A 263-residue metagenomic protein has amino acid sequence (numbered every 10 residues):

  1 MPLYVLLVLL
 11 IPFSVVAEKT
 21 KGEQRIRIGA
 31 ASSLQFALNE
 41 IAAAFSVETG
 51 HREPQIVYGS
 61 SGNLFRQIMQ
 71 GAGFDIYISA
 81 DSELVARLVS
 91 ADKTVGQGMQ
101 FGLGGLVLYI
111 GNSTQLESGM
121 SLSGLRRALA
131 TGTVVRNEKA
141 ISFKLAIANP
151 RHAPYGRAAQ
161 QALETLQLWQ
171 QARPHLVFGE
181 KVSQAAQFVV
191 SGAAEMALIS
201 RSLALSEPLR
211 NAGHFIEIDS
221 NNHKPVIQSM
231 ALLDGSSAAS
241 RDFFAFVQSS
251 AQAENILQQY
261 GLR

Functional and structural regions predicted by a protein language model:
P2-P12: Bacterial N-terminal signal peptides
A17-Y58, G62, R66-Q70, S79-S82 (+2 more regions): Exported/periplasmic ABC-transporter solute-binding proteins
